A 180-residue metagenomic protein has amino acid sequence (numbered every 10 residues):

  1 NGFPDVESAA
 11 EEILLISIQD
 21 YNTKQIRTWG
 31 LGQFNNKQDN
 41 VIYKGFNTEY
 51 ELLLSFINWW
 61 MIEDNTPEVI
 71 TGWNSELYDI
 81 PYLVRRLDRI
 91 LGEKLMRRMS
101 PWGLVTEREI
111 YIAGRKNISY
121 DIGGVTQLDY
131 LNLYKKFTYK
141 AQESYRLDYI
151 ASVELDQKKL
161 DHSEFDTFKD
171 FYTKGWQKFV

Functional and structural regions predicted by a protein language model:
N1, S17, S55-W59, Y82-R85 (+2 more regions): Residue-level signal for well-ordered alpha-helical scaffold segments within enzymatic catalytic domains
N1-S17: Entry/capping segment at the start of metal-dependent catalytic domains with acidic active-site entry clusters
G2-F3, L52, T173: Active-site-adjacent structural elements in folded domains
E11-I13, P81, L128, Y145-D148: Non-catalytic, well-ordered alpha-helical scaffold segments
D20-K24: Short acidic-glycine loop/turn motifs at beta-strand connectors
G32-A141: Conserved DEDDh/DEDDy metal-dependent 3′-5′ exonuclease domain
F137, Q142-E143, L147-F179: C-terminal or mid-to-C-terminal helical accessory/interaction module adjacent to the motor/catalytic core
